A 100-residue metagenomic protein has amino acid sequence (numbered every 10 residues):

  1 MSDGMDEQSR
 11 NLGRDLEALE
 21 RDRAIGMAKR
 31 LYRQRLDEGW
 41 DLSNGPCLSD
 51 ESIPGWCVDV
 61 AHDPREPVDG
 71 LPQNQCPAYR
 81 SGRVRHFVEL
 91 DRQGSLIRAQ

Functional and structural regions predicted by a protein language model:
M1, A99-Q100: Short, solvent-exposed mixed-charge patches
M1-D6, V58: Secretory targeting signatures
G4-P46: Short, non-transmembrane alpha-helical segments in secretory-pathway proteins
E7-R10, L19, P54, D63 (+2 more regions): A generic signature of intrinsically disordered, low-complexity regions enriched in glycine/proline and charged/polar
A28, V58-V60, V88-L90: Generic structural hydrophobic/aromatic packing signal, biased to beta-strands
W40-Y79: Exposed beta-strand-loop-beta-strand "reactive/processing" segments of non-cytosolic proteins
V68-R98: A short, surface-exposed beta-strand/turn
